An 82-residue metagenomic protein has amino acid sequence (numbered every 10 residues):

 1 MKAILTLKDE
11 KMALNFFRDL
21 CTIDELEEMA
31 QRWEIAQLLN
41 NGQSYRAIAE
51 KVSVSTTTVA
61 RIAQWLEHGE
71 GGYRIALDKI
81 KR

Functional and structural regions predicted by a protein language model:
M1-L7: General nucleic-acid-binding
K11-Q31: Short, Lys/Arg-enriched anionic-surface-contact patches
M29-Q43: Short, amphipathic alpha-helical "recognition" segments used to contact nucleic acids or chromatin
L39-A47, K79-R82: Long, compositionally biased
A47-V52, V59: Short alpha-helical "recognition helix" segments of helix-turn-helix
I62: Residues in the recognition helix of alpha-helical DNA-binding motifs
W65: Alpha-helical DNA-recognition elements
E70-R82: Short Lys/Arg-enriched helix C-cap and helix-to-coil transition segments that create basic nucleic-acid-contact patches
